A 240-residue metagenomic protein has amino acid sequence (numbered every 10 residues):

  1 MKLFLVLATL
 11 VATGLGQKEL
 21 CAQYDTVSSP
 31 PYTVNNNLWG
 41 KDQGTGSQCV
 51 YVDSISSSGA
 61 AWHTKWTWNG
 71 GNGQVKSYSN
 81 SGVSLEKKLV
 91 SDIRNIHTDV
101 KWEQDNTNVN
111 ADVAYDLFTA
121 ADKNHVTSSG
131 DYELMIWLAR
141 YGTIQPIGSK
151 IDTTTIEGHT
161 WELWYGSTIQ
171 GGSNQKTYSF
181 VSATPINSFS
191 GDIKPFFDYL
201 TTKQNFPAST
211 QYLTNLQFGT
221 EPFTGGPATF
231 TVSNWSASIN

Functional and structural regions predicted by a protein language model:
M1-Q17: Fungal secretory targeting signals
Q17-E86: Beta-strand-rich luminal/extracellular ectodomains of secretory-pathway glycoproteins, especially N-glycosylated
T33, A61-T67, S84, H97 (+3 more regions): Ser/Thr- (and often Asn-) enriched beta-sheet segments in non-cytosolic proteins
W62-W66, I96-W102, Y115-L117, Y212-P222: Short, hydrophobic/proline-enriched secondary-structure or compact coil segments at domain edges
N72-T153: Extracellular-facing segments of soluble proteins and assemblies that are Gly/Ser/Thr-biased and enriched in aromatics
V100, T119, L138, I156 (+3 more regions): Hydrophobic side chains in beta-strands
K123-K194: Short helix-loop boundary/capping segments
K176, S182-N240: Long, compositionally biased interface segments
